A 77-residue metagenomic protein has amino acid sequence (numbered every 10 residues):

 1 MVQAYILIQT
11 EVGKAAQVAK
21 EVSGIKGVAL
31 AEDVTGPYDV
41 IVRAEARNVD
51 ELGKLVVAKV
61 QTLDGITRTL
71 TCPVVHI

Functional and structural regions predicted by a protein language model:
M1-I77: A compositional/biophysical signature of low hydrophobicity enriched in polar/charged and small residues
